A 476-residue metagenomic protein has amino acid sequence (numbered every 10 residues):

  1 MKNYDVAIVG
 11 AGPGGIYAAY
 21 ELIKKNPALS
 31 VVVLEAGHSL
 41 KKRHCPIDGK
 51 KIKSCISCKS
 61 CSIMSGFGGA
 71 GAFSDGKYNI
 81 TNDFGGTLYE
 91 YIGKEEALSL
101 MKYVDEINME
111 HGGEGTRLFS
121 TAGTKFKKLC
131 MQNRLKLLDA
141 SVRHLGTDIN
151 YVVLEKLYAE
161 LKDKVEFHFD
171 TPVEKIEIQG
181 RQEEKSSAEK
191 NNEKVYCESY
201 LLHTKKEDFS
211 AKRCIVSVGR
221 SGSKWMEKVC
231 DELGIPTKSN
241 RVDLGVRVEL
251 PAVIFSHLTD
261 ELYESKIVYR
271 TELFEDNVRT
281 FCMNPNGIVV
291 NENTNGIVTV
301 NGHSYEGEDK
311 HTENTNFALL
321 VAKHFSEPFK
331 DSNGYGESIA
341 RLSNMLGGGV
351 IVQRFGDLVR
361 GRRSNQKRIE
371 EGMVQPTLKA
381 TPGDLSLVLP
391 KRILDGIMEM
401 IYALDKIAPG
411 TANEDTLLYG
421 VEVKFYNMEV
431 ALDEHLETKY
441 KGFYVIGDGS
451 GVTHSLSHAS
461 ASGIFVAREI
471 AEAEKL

Functional and structural regions predicted by a protein language model:
K2-T81, A122-T124, K128-L476: Residues forming the flavin
G66-T116: Dinucleotide-binding Rossmann-like beta1-alpha1 core, especially the glycine-rich loop that anchors the ADP
